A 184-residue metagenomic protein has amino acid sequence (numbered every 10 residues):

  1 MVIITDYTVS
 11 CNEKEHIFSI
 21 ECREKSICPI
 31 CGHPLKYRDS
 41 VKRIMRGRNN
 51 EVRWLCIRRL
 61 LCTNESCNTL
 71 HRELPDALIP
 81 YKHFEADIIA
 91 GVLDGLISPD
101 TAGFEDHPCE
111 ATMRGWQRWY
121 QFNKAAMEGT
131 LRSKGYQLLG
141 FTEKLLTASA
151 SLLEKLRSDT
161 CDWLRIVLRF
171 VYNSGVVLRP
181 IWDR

Functional and structural regions predicted by a protein language model:
M1-I79: Short, conserved DNA-binding cores of transcription-related domains
S10, N68, M127, W163-I166 (+1 more regions): A generic signature of intrinsically disordered, low-complexity regions enriched in glycine/proline and charged/polar
C56, R118-Q121, R165, R184: Intrinsic disorder/low-complexity segments enriched in polar/charged and small flexible residues
L61, S66-R157, R179-W182: Short, positively charged, Gly/Tyr-enriched micro-motifs that form contact patches at catalytic or ligand/partner
E154-R184: Helix-turn-helix/homeodomain-like alpha-helical modules used for DNA recognition and transcription-factor dimerization
